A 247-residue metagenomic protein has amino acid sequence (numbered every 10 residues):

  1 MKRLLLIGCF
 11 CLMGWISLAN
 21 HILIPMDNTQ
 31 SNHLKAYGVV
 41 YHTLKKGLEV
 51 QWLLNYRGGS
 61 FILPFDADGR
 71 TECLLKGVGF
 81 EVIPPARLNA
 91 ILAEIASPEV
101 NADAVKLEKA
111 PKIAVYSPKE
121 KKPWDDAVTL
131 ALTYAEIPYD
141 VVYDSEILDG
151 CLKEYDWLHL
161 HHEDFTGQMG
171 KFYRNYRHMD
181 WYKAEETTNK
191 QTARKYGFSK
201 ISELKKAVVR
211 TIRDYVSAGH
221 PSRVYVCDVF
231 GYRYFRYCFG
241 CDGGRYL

Functional and structural regions predicted by a protein language model:
L4-W15: Sec-dependent N-terminal signal peptides
I16-H21: Boundary at the C-terminal end of the N-terminal hydrophobic targeting segment
L23-P25, W157-H162, R223: Structural motif
Q30, K35-V39, K45-E49, Y56-F65 (+1 more regions): Aromatic-Pro/Gly-enriched surface loop or interdomain linker that acts as a lid/target-recognition segment
A36, G69, W124, V128 (+2 more regions): Stable alpha-helical elements in mature extracytoplasmic
L44-K45, L74, T133, V216-S217: Anion (oxyanion) recognition and catalysis
G69-V82: Short amphipathic alpha-helices in soluble, non-transmembrane regions that often serve as interface/regulatory elements
G170-L247: A glycine-rich, often tryptophan-bearing local segment used as a flexible ligand/cofactor-contacting loop or short
